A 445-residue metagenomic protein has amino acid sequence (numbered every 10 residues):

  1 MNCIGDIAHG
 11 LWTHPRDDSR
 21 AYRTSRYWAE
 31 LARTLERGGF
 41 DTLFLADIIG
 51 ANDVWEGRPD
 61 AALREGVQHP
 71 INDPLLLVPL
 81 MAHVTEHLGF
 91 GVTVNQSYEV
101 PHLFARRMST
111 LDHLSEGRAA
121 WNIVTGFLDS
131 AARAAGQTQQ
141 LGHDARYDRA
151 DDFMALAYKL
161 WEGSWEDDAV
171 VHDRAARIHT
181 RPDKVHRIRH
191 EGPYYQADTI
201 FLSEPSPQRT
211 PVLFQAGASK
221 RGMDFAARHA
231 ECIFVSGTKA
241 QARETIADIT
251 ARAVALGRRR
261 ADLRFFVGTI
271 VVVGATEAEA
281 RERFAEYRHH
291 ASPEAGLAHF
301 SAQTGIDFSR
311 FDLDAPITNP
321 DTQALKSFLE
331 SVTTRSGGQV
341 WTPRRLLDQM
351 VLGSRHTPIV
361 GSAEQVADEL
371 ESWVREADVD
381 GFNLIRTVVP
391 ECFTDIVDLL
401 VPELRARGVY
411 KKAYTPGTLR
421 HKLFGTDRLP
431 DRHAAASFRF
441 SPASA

Functional and structural regions predicted by a protein language model:
M1-A445: N-terminal glycine-rich cofactor-binding segment that shapes the pocket for flavin-like pterin cofactors
